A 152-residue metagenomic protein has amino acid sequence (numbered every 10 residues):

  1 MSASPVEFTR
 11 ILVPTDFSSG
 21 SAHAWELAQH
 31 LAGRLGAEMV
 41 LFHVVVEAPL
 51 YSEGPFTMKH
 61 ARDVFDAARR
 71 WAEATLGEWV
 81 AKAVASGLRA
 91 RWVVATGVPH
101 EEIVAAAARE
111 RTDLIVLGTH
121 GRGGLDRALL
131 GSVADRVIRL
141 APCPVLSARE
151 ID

Functional and structural regions predicted by a protein language model:
M1-E7, G20, V80-I115, D152: Structural beta-alpha unit
S2-K59: Small/aliphatic-rich secondary-structure junction motif
V40-F42, R91-A95, L146: General small-molecule cofactor/ligand-binding pocket signal
F56-H60, R109-E110, V133-A134: Short, hinge-like loop/turn segments at secondary-structure boundaries
K59-A74: A short acidic, glycine-rich active-site loop that binds or catalyzes chemistry on phosphate/adenosine moieties
L114-R136: Glycine-rich, Arg-bearing micro-motifs that act as flexible, cationic patches
C143-I151: Short, flexible loop segments at boundaries between secondary-structure elements
